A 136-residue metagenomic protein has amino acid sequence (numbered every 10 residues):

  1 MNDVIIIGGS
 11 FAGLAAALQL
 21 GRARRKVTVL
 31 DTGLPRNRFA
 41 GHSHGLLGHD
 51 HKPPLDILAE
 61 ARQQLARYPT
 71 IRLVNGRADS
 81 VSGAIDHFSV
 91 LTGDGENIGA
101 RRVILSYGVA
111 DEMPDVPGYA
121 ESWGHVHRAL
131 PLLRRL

Functional and structural regions predicted by a protein language model:
M1-D3, V29-D31, D56-A59, Q63 (+1 more regions): Short low-complexity stretches enriched in small and charged residues
N2-D56: Beta1-alpha1 glycine-rich phosphate/pyrophosphate-binding loop at the start of Rossmann-like nucleotide-binding domains
N2-V4, L73-L136: FAD-binding core/adjacent interface of flavoenzyme oxidoreductases
R22, R67-Y68, S106: Residues at alpha-helix termini
R24-K26, T70, G124: A generic structural signal for alpha->beta connector loops
R38-N97: N-terminal Rossmann-like dinucleotide/flavin-binding domain of flavoprotein oxidoreductases that bind FAD/FMN
